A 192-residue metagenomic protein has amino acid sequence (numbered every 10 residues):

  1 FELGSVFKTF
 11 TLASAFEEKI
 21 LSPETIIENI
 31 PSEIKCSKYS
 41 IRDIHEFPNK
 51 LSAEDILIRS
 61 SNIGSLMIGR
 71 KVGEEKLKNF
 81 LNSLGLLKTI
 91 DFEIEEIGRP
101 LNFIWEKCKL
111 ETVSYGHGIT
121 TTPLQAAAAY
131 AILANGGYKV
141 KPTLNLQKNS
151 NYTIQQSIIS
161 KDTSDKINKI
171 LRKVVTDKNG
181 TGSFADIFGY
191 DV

Functional and structural regions predicted by a protein language model:
F1-S5, F10-V192: Beta-lactam-recognizing serine transpeptidase/beta-lactamase-like catalytic domain environment
